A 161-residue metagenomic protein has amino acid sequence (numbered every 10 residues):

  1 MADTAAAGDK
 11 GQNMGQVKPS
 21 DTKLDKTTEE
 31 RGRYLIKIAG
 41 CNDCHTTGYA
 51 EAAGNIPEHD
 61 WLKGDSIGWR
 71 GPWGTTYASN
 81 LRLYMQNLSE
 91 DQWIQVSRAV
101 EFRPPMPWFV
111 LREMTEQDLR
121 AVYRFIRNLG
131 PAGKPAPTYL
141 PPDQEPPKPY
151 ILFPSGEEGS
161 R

Functional and structural regions predicted by a protein language model:
M1-M14: Signal peptide processing junction and immediate N-terminal pro/mature segment of secreted/exported proteins
Q12-L24, T46-T76, D91, P104 (+1 more regions): Flexible coil segments in periplasmic/lumen-exposed cytochrome c-class electron-transfer proteins
D25-G32: Short, intrinsically disordered, charge-biased short linear motifs at domain edges
Y34-G40, T46, Q86, R98-F102 (+1 more regions): Sec-exported extracytoplasmic/periplasmic mature domains
D43, E51, L83: Active-site micro-motifs of SAM-dependent methyltransferase domains
A78-N80: Redox-cofactor-proximal catalytic regions of oxidoreductases
R82-Q86, Q95-S97, W108-F109: A structural feature that tracks compact, well-ordered secondary-structure segments with a strong bias toward
